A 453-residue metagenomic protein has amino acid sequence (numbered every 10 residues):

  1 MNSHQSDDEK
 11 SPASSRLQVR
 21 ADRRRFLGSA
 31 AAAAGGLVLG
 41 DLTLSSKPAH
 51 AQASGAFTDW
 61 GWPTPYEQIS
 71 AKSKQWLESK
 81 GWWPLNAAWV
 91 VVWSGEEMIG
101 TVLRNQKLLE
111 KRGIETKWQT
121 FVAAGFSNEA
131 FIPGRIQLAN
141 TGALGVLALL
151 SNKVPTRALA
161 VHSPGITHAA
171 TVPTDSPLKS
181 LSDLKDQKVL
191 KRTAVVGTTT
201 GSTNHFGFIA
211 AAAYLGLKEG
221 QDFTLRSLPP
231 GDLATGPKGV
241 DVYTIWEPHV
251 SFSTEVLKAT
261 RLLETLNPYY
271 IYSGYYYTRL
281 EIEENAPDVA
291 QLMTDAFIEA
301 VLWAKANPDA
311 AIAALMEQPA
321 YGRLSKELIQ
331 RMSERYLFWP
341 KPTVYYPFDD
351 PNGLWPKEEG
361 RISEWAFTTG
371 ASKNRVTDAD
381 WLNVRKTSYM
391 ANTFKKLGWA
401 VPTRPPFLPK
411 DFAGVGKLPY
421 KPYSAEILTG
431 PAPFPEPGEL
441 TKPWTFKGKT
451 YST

Functional and structural regions predicted by a protein language model:
M1-R25, A32-A34, S46-H50: N-terminal secretory signal peptides
L39-K47: C-terminal segment of classical bacterial N-terminal signal peptides
Q52-S227, L233, D241-E247, L262-E264 (+3 more regions): Short, glycine-/small- and polar/acidic-enriched structural segments that line small-molecule recognition paths
E129, P133, L147, S182 (+7 more regions): Solvent-exposed, polar/charged alpha-helical surfaces in well-ordered, non-transmembrane soluble domains, broadly
D175-K179, E284, R335: Proline/Glycine/Serine-rich low-complexity intrinsically disordered segments that serve as flexible stalks/linkers
G231-S325: Pocket-lining segment of extracytoplasmic ligand-binding domains
N285-T377: Secondary-structure end/capping motifs
T368-L418: Long, low-complexity C-terminal extensions of enzymes
